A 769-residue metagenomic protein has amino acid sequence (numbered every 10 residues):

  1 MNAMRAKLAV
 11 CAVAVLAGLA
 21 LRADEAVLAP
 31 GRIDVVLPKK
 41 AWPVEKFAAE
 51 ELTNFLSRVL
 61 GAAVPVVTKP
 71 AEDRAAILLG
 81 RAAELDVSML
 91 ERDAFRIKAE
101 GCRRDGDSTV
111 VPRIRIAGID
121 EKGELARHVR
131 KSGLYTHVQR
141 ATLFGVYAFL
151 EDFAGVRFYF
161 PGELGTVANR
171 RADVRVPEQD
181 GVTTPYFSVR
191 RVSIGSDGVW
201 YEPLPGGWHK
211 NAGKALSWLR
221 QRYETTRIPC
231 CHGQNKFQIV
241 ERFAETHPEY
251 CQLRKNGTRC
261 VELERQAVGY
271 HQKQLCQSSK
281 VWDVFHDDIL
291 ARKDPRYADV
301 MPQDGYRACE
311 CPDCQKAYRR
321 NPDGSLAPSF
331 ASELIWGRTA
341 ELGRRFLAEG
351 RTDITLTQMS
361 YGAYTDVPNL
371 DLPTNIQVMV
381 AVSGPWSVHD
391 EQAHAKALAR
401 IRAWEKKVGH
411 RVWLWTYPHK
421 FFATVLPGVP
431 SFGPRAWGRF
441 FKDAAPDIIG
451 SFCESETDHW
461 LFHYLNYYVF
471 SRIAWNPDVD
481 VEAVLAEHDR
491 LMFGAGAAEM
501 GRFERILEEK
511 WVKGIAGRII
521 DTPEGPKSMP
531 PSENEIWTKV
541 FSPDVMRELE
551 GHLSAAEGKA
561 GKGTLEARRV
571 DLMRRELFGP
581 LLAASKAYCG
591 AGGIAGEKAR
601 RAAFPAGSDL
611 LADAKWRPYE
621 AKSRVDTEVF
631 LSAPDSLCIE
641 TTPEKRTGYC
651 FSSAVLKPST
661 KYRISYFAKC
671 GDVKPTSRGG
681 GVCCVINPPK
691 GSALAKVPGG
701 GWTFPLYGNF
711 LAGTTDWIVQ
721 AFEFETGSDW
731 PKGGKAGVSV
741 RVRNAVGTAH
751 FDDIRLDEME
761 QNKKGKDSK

Functional and structural regions predicted by a protein language model:
A9-A14, L21-G101, A172-D180: Acidic, contiguous N-terminal accessory segments
A48-E51, F55, L90-I335, A348 (+4 more regions): Feature activates predominantly on carbohydrate-active enzymes
K273-D283, A291, K396-G496: Structured mid-domain segments that build the active-site/substrate or prosthetic-cofactor binding neighborhood
R320-T339, T374-Q392, R472-V481: Acidic, His- and aromatic-enriched active-site or binding-groove loops in soluble protein domains that engage sugars
T339-D366, R411-F421, C453: Aromatic-lined carbohydrate-recognition surfaces of secreted/lumenal glycan-active proteins
T357-G384, V425-G433, W460-Y467: Substrate-binding cleft/loops of secretory-pathway carbohydrate-active enzymes
L465, R472-K622, V629-F630, P658 (+1 more regions): Catalytic domains of carbohydrate-active enzymes that cleave complex glycans
K598-K769: Extracellular and organelle-lumenal recognition/adhesion modules and their flexible linkers in secreted
